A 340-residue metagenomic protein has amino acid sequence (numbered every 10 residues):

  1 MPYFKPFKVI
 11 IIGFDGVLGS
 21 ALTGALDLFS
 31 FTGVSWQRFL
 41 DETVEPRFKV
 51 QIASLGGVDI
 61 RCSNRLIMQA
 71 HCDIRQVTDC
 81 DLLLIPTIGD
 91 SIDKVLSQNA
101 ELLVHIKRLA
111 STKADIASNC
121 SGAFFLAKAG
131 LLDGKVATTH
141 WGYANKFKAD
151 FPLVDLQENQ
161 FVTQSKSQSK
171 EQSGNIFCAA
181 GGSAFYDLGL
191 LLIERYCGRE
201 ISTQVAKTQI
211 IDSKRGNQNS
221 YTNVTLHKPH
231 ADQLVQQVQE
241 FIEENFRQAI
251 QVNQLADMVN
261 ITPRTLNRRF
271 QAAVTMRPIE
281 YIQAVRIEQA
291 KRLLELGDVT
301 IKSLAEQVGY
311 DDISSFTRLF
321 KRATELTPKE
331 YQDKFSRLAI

Functional and structural regions predicted by a protein language model:
P2-T78: N-terminal beta1-alpha1 cap of cysteine-dependent amidohydrolase-like domains
K49-I116: Flexible gly/pro-rich beta->alpha loop and the following alpha-helix that scaffold active-site loops
L102-G142: Catalytic nucleophile loop
D133-T163, Q204-V205: A conserved active-site-flanking secondary-structure segment within enzyme catalytic domains
F161, K166-A179, C197-E240, E244 (+3 more regions): Short, Lys/Arg-enriched, Trp-marked, Pro/Gly-tolerant hinge/linker segments that flank
E194-G198, L234-Q251, F270, V274 (+3 more regions): Basic, amphipathic alpha-helical hairpins
F241-N245, V252-V285, A305-E330: Basic/polar phosphate-binding segments, predominantly the helix-turn-helix DNA-binding elements of transcriptional
I282-K291, E330-I340: Short, basic, alpha-helical segments at the C-terminal edge of helix-turn-helix-like DNA-binding modules
